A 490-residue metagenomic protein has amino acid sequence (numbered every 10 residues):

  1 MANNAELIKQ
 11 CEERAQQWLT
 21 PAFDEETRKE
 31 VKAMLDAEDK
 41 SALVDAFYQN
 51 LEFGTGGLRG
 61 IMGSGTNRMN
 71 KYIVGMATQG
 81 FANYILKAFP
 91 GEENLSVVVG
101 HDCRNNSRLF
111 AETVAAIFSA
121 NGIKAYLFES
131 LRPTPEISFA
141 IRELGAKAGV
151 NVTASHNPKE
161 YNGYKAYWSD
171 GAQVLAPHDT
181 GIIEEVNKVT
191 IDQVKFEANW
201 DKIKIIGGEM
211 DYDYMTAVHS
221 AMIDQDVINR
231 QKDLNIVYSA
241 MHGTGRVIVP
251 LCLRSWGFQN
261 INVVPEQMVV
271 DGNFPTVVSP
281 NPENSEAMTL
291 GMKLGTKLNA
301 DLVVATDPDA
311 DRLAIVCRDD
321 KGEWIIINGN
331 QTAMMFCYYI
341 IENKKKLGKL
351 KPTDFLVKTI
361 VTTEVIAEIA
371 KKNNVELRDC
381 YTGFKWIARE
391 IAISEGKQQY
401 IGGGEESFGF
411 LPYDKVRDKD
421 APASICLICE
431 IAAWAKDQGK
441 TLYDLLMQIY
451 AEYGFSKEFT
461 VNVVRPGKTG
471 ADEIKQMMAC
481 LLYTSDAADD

Functional and structural regions predicted by a protein language model:
A15-V114, G207-I236, T244: An N-terminal, well-structured beta->alpha segment
W18-A22, E26, A42-A46, N50-L51 (+2 more regions): Gly/Ser/Thr-enriched, mixed-charge loops and adjacent short helices that form phosphate/oxyanion-binding elements
V98-Y161, Q259-I315: N-terminal small/polar loop signature for handling phosphorylated ligands or for N-terminal nucleophile
R108-T113, S138-R142, E160-A166, V247-C252 (+6 more regions): Short acidic, glycine/serine/threonine-rich loops at helix termini
E136-Q193, P308, C317, E406: Active-site phosphate-binding/coordination module
Y167-K195, N330-T353, K358-A367, A421: Glycine-rich phosphate-binding loop plus the immediately following alpha-helix
T296, A300-L302, T306, E323-I325 (+2 more regions): Phosphate-binding and adjacent anionic-ligand microenvironments
